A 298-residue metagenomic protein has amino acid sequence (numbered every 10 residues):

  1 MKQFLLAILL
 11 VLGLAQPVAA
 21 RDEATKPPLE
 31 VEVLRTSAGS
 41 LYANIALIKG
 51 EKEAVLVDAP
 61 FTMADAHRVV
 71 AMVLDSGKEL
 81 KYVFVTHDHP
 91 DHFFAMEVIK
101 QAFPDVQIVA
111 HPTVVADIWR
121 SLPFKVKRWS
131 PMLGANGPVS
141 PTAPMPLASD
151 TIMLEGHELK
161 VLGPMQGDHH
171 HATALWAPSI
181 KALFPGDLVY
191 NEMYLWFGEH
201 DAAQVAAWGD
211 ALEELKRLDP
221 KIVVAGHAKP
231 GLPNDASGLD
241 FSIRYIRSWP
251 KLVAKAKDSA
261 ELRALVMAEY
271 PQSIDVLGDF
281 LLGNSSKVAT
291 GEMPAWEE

Functional and structural regions predicted by a protein language model:
L5-A15: Bacterial N-terminal signal peptides
R21, K257-E298: C-terminal regulatory/interaction regions
T25-D75, A174-G186: Conserved beta-strand hairpin/beta-sheet module of binuclear metal-dependent hydrolase folds, prominently
Y42, M63-D65, D88-F94, V115-I118 (+3 more regions): Active-site environment of divalent metal-dependent phosphoester hydrolases
L47, A148-I180: Core dinuclear metal-dependent hydrolase active-site scaffold
V57-P60, K81-H89, V109-P112, L183-G186 (+1 more regions): Active-site neighborhood of phospho(di)ester-bond hydrolases with catalytic His/Asp-centered motifs
L74-M153: Active-site HxH/HxHxD metal-binding segment of metal-dependent hydrolases
W176, A182, A206-L265: Divalent-metal (often Zn2+) His-rich catalytic cores of metallo-beta-lactamase-fold enzymes
